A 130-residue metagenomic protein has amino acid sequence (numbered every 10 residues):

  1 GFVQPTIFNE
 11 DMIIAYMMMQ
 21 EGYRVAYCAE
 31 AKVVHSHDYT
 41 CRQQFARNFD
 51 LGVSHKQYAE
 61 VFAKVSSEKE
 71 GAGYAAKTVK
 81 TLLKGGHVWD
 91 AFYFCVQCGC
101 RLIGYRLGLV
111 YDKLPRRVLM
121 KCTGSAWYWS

Functional and structural regions predicted by a protein language model:
G1, P5-A31: A short, conserved alpha-helix in the catalytic core of glycosyltransferases
E10, A59, S66, D90 (+2 more regions): Secondary-structure transition/capping residues
I13, Q20, N48, Q57-Y58 (+1 more regions): Bulky hydrophobic/aromatic packing residues
I14-Y16, E21, V88-I103, T123-S130: Short flexible/disordered coil segments
V25, V34-L102: Active-site-adjacent helix/loop segment of glycosyltransferases that harbors family-specific signature motifs
E70, Y74, C100, G104-S130: Juxtamembrane C-terminal module of membrane proteins
